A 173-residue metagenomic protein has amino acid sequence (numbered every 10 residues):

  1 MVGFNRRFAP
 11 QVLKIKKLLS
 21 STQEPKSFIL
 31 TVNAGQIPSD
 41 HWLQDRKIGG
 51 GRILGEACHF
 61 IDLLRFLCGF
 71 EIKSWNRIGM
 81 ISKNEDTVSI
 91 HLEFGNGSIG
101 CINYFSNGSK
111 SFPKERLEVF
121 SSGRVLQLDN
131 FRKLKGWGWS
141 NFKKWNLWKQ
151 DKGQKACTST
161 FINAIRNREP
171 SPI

Functional and structural regions predicted by a protein language model:
M1-F4: Beta-strand-loop-alpha-helix segment that lines the small-molecule cofactor/substrate pocket of alpha/beta enzymes
R6, G51-L54, K110, W148 (+2 more regions): Short N-terminal micro-motifs specific to bacterial/archaeal maturation and metal-cluster initiation sites
R6-I78: Predominantly a Rossmann-like dinucleotide-binding segment in NAD(P)-dependent oxidoreductases
V12-K14, P38-L43, T87, K114-E115 (+2 more regions): Short aromatic-enriched loop/helix-cap "lid" or pocket-rim segments at secondary-structure transitions that line
T31-N33, F131, K149-Q154: Short coil/turn segments
G55, I61-K133, T158-E169: Contiguous beta-strand/loop segments that form the cofactor/metal-binding neighborhood of enzyme cores
S111-R116, W137-L147: A short, polar/proline- and glycine-enriched secondary-structure boundary/capping micro-motif
F142-I173: C-terminal helical cap and adjacent loop that interface with cofactors, partners, or active-site loops
